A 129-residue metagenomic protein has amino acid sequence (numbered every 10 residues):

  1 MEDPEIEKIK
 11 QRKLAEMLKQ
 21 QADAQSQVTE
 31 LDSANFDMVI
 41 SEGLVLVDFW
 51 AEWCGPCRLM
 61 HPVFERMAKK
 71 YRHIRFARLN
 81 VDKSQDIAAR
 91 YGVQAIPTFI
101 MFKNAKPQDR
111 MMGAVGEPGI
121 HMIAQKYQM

Functional and structural regions predicted by a protein language model:
M1-S26: N-terminal targeting signals for export/organelle localization
D23-Q25, S41, Y71-H73: Short, well-ordered coil/turn elements that cap or connect secondary structure elements
T29-L31, F49, M60-I87, V93 (+1 more regions): Thiol-based oxidoreductase modules, predominantly thioredoxin-like and allied folds used for disulfide exchange
F36: Substrate-binding pocket helix/loop in short-chain dehydrogenase/reductase
S41-W50: Short active-site neighborhood of thiol/selenol oxidoreductases, capturing the structured segment around
C54-C57: Short cysteine clusters
Q94-M129: Non-catalytic, surface beta->alpha helical segment in thiol-disulfide oxidoreductase systems
